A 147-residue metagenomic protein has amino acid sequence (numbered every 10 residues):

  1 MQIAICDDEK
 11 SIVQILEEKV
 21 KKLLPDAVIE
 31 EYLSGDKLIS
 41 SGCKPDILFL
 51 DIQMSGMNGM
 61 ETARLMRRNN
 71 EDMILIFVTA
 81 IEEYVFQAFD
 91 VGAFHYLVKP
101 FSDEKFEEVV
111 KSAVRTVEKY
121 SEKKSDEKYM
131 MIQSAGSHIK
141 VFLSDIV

Functional and structural regions predicted by a protein language model:
M1-Q2: Non-catalytic signal-transmission and effector/linker regions of two-component phosphorelay proteins
C6-D8, Y32, L48: Conserved sequence signature across two-component system core domains
E9-E30, R68: Two-component/phosphorelay signaling modules centered on CheY-like receiver
E31-K37, G59: Helix N-cap/capping motif at the beta->alpha junctions
S40-E122: CheY-like receiver
E108-V147: Conserved binding/recognition cores within well-folded domains
